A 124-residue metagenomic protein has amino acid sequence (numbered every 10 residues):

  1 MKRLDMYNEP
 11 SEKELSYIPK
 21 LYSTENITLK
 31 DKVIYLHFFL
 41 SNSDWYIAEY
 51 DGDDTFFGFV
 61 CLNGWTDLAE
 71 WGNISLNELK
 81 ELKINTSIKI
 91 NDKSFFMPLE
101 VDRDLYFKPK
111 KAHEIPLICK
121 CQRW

Functional and structural regions predicted by a protein language model:
M1-S41, R123: N-terminal domain-onset segments
Y35-D53: Hydrophobic/aromatic-rich, well-ordered segments within soluble, folded domains that form packed cores
E49-E114: An exposed acidic His-Trp-rich patch
C119-C121: Eukaryotic N-terminal intrinsically disordered, low-complexity segments enriched in Ser/Pro and acidic residues
